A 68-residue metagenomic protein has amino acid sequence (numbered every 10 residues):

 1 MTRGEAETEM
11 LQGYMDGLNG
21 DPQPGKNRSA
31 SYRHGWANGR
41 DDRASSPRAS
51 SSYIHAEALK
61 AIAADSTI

Functional and structural regions predicted by a protein language model:
M1-I68: Intrinsic-disorder/low-complexity detector
